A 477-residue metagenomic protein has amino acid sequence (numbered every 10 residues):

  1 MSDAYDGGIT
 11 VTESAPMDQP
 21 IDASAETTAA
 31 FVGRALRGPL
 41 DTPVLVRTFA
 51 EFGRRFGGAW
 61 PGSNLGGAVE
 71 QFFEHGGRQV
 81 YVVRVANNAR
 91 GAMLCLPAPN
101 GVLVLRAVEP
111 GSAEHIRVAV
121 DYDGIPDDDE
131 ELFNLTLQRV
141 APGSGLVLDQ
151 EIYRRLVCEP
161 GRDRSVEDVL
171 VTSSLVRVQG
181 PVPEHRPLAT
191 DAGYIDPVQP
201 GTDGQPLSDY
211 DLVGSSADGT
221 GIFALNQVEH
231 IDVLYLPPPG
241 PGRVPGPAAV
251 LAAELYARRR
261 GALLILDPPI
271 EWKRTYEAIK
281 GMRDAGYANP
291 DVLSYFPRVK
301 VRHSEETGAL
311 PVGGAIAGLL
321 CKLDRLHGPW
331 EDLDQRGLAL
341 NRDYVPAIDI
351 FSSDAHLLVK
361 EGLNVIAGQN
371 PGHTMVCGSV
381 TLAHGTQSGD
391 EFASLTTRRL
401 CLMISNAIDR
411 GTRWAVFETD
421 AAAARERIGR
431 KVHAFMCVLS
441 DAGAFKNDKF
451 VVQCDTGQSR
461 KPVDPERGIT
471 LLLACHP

Functional and structural regions predicted by a protein language model:
M1-G111, P126-D128, Q138-G143, T220-P477: Structured, hydrophobic secondary-structure cores that serve as assembly/anchoring elements
T12, R177-Q179, P183, G193-D196 (+2 more regions): Generic N-terminal simple sequence motifs
N100-V176: Extended, Lys/Arg-rich, non-catalytic nucleic-acid recognition/anchoring regions of very large nucleic-acid-interacting
L175, G180, H185-A189, L400-I404: Charged, gly/pro-rich, cysteine-poor intrinsically disordered low-complexity regions
E184-V213: Long, low-complexity, polar/charged, intrinsically disordered or flexibly structured peripheral segments
G214-G219: Phosphate-interacting basic helix/loop segments used at nucleotide- and nucleic-acid interfaces
